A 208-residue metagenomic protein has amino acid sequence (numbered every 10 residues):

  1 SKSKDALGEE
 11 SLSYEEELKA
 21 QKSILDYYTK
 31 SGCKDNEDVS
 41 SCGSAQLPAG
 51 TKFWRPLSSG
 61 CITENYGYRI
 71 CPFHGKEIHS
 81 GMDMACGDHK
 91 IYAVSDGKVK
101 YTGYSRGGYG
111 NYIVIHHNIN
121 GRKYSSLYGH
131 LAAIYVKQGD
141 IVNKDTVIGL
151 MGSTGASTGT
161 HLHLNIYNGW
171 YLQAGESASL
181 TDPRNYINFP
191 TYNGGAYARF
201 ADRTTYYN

Functional and structural regions predicted by a protein language model:
S1-L47: Alpha-helical oligomerization segments with coiled-coil/rod-like character
K34-N36, M84, Y112-I115, N143-S157: Short hydrophobic beta/alpha edge segments that flank linear recognition/processing sites
S41-Q46, C61-S95, H116-H117: Short glycine/threonine/proline-enriched tight-turn/helix- or strand-capping micro-motif at secondary-structure
I62, I91, G97-V99, G139-M151: A structural signal for short beta-strand/turn segments enriched in small hydrophobics and glycine
Y68-C71, K98-Y104, N118, V147-S153: Short beta-turn/strand-loop junction motif enriched in small, turn-promoting residues
K76-H79, D88, A93-Q138, S157-N168: Zn2+-dependent peptidoglycan hydrolase active-site motif and core
K137-D140, N165-N208: Acidic, glycine-rich catalytic/binding loops that coordinate metals and/or anionic ligands
